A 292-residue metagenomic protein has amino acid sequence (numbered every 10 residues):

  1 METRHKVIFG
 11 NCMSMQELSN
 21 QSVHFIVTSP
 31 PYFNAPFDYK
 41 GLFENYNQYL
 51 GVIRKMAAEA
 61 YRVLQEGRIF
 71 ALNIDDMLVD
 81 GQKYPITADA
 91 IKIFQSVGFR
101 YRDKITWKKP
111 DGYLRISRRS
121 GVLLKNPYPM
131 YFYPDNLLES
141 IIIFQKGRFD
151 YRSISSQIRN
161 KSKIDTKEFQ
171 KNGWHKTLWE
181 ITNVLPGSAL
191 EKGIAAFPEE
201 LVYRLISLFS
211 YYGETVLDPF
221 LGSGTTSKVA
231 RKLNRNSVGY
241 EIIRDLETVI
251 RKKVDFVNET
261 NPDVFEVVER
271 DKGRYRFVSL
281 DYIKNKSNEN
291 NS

Functional and structural regions predicted by a protein language model:
M1-V249, L280, K284-S292: Core catalytic lobe of class I
I243-S287: Cysteine-dependent PTP/DSP-like catalytic domain, specifically the C-terminal lobe
